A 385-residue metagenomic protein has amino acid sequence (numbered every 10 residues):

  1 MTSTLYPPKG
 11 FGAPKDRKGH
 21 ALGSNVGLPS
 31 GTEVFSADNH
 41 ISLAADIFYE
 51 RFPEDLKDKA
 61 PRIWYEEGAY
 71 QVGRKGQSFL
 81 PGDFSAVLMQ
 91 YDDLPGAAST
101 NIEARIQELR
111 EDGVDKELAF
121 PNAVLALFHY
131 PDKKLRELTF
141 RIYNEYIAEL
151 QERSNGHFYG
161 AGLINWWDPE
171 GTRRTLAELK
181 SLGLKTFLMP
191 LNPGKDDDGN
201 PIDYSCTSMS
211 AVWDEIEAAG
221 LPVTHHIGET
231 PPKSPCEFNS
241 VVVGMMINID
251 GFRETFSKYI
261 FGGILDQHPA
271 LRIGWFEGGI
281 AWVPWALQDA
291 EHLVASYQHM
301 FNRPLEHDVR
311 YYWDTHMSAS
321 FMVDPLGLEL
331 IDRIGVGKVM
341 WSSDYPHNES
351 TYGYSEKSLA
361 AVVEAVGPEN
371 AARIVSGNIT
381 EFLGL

Functional and structural regions predicted by a protein language model:
T2-E33, D46-K116, E145-R153, R174-A177 (+7 more regions): Mid-to-C-terminal alpha-helical segments outside catalytic/metal-binding sites
S3-L5, Q151, H157-F158, I164 (+1 more regions): Catalytic pocket-lining loop regions of alpha/beta-barrel enzymes, especially the amidohydrolase/enolase/GH5 lineages
N39-H40, D344-Y345: Active-site metal-binding loops of divalent metal-dependent hydrolases
P81-L94, L125-Y130, S240-M245: Short glycine/proline-rich turn/loop motifs
D92-A97, L109, G113-H129, L135 (+1 more regions): Short, well-structured secondary-structure segments
A98, D132-Y143, D168, P201 (+5 more regions): Residue-level preference for long, well-ordered alpha-helices that form the structural scaffold of enzyme catalytic
E111-G113, V124-E152, P169-S181, D203-C206: Active-site loop-helix segments enriched in His/Asp/Glu that coordinate and activate a nucleophilic water at divalent
N122-A123, W166, I227-P232, Y345-N348: Short glycine-enriched loops at secondary-structure junctions
